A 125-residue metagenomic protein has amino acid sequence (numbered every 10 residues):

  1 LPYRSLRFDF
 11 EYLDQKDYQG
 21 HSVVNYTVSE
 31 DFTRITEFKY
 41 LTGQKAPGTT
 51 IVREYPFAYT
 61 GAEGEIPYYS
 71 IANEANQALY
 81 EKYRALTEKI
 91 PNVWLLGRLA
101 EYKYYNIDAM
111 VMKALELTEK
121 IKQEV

Functional and structural regions predicted by a protein language model:
L1-V125: C-terminal segments that line or cap access tunnels to active or ligand-binding sites in enzymes and enzyme-associated
